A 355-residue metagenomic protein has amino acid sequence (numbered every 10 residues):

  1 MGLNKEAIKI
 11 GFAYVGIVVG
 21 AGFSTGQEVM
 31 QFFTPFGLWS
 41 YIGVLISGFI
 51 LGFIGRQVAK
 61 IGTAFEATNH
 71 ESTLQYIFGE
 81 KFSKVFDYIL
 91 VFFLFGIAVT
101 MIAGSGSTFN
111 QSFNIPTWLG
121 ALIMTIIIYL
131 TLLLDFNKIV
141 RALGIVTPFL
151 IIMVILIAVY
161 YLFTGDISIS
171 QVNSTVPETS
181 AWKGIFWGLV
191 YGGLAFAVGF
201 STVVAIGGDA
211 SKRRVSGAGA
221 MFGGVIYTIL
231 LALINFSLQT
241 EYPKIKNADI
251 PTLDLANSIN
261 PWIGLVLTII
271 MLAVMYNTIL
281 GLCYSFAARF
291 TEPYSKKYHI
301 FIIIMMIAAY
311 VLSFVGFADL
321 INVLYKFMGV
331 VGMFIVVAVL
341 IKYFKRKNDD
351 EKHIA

Functional and structural regions predicted by a protein language model:
G2-K5, P35-W39, A64-F93, Q111-T117 (+2 more regions): Transmembrane-helix boundary/entry motifs in multi-pass membrane transporters
K5-S24, G43, L90-L94, A98 (+3 more regions): Hydrophobic, membrane-embedded alpha-helices of multi-pass small-molecule transporters
K9-I17, V44-F49, F86-F95, Q111-D135 (+6 more regions): Transmembrane alpha-helical segments of multi-pass small-molecule transport proteins
A21, V91, F95, I128 (+4 more regions): Hydrophobic alpha-helical segments and their helix-loop junctions in multi-pass secondary transporters
T34, I61, M101-Q111, T125-V146 (+2 more regions): Membrane-water interface regions at transmembrane-helix termini and the short interhelical loops of multi-pass membrane
L45-E71, L233-S237, E241: Juxtamembrane transmembrane-helix boundary signature
E71-E80, L230-Y276, F317, N322-F334: TM-loop-TM module centered on a large, flexible mid-protein loop between adjacent transmembrane helices in multi-pass
E71-I77, M101-A121, G208-T228, G281-I304 (+1 more regions): Helix-loop-helix connectors at the membrane interface of multi-pass transporters/channels
